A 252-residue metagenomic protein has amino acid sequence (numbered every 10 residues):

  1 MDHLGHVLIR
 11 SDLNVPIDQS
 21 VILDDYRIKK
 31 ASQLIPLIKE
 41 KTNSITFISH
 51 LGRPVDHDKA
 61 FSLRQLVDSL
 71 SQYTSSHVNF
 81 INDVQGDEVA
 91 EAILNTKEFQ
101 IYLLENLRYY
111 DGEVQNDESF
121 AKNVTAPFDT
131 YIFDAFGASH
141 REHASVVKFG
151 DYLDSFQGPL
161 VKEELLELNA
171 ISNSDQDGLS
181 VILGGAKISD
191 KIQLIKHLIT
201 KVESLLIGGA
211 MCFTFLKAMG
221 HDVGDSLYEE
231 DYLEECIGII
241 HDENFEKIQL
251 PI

Functional and structural regions predicted by a protein language model:
M1-I252: Active-site loop-to-helix "anion-binding N-cap" substructures in soluble metabolic enzymes
